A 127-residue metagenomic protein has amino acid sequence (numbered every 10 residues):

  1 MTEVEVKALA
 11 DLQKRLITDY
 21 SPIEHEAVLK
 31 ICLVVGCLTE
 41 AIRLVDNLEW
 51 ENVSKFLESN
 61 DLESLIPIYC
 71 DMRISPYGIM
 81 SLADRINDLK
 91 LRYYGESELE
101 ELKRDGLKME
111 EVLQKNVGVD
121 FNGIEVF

Functional and structural regions predicted by a protein language model:
M1-R92: Divalent metal-dependent catalytic cores for phosphoryl transfer on phosphate-bearing substrates
G95-F127: Charged phosphate-binding loop/patch that engages nucleotide di/tri-phosphates or the phosphate backbone of nucleic
